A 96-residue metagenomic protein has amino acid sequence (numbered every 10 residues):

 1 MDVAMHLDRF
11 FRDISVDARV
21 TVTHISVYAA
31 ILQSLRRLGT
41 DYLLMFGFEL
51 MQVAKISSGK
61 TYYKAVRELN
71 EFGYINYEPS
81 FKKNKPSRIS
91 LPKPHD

Functional and structural regions predicted by a protein language model:
M1, H95-D96: Short intrinsically disordered terminal tails
M1-V53, N84: Short recognition helix of helix-turn-helix/winged-helix DNA-binding domains
L35-P94: Winged helix-turn-helix DNA-binding recognition segment
